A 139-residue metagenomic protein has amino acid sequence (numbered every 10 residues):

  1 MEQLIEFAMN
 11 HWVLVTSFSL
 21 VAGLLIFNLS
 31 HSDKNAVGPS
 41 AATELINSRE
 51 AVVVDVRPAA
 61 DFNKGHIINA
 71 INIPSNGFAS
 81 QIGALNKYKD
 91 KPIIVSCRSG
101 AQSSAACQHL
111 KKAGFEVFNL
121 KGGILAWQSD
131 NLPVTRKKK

Functional and structural regions predicted by a protein language model:
M1-P39, S48-A51, A59-P92, A101-K139: Rhodanese-like catalytic fold shared by cysteine-dependent sulfurtransferases and DSP/PTP-type phosphatases
V54: Active-site flanking residues adjacent to catalytic metal/cofactor-binding acidic residues
S96: Short, surface-exposed ligand- or partner-binding patches at beta-edge/loop junctions that are enriched in aromatics
